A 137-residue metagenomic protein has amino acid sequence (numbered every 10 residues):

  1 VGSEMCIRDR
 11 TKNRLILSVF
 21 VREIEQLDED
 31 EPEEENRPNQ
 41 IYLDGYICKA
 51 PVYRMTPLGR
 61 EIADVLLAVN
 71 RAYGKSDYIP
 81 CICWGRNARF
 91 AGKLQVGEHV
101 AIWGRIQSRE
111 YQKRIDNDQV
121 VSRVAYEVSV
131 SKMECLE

Functional and structural regions predicted by a protein language model:
V1-I7: Short, small-residue-biased leader/transition segments that mark boundaries at the very start of proteins
E4, R105-I106: Short, surface-exposed secondary-structure boundary micro-motifs
T11-E33, Q107-E137: OB-fold/S1-family single-stranded nucleic acid-binding modules
N39-M55: Structural detector for short beta-strands of small beta-barrel domains
Y53-V69: Short aromatic-glycine-enriched beta-strand elements
Y73-K93: A beta-strand/beta-hairpin structural motif
